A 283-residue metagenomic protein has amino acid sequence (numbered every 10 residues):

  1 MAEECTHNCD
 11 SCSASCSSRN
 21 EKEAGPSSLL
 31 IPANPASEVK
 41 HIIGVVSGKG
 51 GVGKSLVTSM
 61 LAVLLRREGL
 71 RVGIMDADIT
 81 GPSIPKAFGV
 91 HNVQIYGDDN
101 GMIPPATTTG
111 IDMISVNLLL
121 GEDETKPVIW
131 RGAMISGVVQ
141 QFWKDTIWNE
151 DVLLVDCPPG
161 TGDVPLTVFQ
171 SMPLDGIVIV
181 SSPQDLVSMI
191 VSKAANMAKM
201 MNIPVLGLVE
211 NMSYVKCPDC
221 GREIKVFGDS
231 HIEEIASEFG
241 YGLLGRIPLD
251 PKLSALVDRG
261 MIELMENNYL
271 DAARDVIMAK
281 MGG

Functional and structural regions predicted by a protein language model:
M1-S27, A195-G283: C-terminal lobe/tail of nucleotide-utilizing enzymes
N34-K40: Phosphate-binding P-loop
H41-I79, A195, M201: Walker A/P-loop phosphate-binding motif and the immediately C-terminal alpha-helix
V72, A77-G121, T125, S136 (+1 more regions): Phosphate-binding loop that captures ATP/GTP phosphates
I114, V139, C157, Q170 (+1 more regions): Glycine-rich phosphate-binding loops of nucleotide-dependent enzymes
L120-V168: Phosphate-binding/switch loop-helix module in NTP-utilizing enzymes
K144-I147, P165-L186: Inter-motif core of Ras-like GTPase G domains
D175-Q184, M189-L208: Helical hairpin unit composed of two closely spaced alpha helices linked by a short loop
